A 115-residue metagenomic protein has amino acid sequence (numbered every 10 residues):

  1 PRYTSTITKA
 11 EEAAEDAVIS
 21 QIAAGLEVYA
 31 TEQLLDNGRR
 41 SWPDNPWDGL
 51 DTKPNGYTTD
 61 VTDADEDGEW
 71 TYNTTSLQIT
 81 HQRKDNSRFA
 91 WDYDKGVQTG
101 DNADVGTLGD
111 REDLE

Functional and structural regions predicted by a protein language model:
P1-K9: C-terminal juxtamembrane segment of a hydrophobic transmembrane alpha-helix
I7, P43-N45, T107: Alpha-helix initiation/capping motif
T8-D36: Membrane-proximal N-terminal amphipathic helix
A13, A24, D48, T52 (+3 more regions): Intrinsic disorder/low-complexity signature
T31-S87: Extracellular/periplasmic head regions of type IV pilus-like filament subunits
T74-E115: Short, surface-exposed interaction loops/tails
